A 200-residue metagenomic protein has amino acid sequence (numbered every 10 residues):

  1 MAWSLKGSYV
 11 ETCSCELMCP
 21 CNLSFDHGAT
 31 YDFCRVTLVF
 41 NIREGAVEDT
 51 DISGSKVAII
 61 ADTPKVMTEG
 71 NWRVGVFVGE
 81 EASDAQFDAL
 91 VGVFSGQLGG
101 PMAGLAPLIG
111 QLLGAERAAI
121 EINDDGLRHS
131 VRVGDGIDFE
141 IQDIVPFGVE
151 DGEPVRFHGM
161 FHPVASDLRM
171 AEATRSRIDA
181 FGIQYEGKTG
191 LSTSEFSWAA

Functional and structural regions predicted by a protein language model:
A2-G45: N-terminal ordered "arm"
G7, T30-D32, T68, L112 (+1 more regions): A generic structural signal for short, solvent-exposed coil/turn residues that cap or connect secondary-structure
Y9-S14, A29-T30, A46-T50, M102-A103 (+2 more regions): N-terminal start-of-chain detector that recognizes signal peptides and the immediate post-cleavage beginning
N22, T50-I59, A82, E116-I122 (+1 more regions): Noncatalytic linker/hinge segments flanking ATPase motor cores
D32-M102: Aromatic- and glycine-enriched beta-alpha-beta binding-site module
V47-G54, V76, G110-E116, H158-G159 (+1 more regions): Low-complexity, flexible helical/coil segments
W72-E153, M160: Charged linear interaction tracts used for macromolecular binding and regulation
I144-A200: Extended, charged low-complexity segments that frequently continue into or abut oligomerization scaffolds
